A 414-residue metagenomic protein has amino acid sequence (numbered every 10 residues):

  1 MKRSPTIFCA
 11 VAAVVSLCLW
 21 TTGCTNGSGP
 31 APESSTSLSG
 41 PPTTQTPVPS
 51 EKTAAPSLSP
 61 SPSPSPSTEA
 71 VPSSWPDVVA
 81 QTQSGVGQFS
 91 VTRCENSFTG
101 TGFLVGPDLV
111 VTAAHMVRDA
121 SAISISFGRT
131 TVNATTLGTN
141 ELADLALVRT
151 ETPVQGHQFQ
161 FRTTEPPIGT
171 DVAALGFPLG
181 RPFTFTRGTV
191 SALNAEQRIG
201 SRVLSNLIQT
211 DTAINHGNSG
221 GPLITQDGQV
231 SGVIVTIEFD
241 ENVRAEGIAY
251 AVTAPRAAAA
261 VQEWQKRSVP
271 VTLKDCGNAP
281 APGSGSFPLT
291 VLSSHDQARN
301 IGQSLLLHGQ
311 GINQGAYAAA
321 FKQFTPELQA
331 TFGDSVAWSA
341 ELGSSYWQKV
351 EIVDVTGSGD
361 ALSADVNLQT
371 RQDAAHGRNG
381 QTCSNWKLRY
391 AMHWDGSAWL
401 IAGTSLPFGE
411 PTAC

Functional and structural regions predicted by a protein language model:
W20-G23: C-terminal motif of bacterial Sec signal peptides marking the signal peptidase cleavage site
T25-G27: Bacterial signal peptide processing site
G29, P49-F103, A122, S268-T272 (+2 more regions): N-terminal activation segment of mature serine protease catalytic domains
T82-E95, A146, T150-Q158, T184-V269: Active-site region of chymotrypsin-like
V86, R93-T99, G106-G176, G180-F183 (+1 more regions): Conserved active-site neighborhood of the chymotrypsin/trypsin-like protease fold
T272-Q314: Short, low-complexity N-terminal intrinsically disordered segments enriched in polar/charged residues
Y317-D365, Q372-H376: Short solvent-exposed beta->alpha transition segments
G359-C414: Exposed beta-sheet edge and beta->alpha loop/turn motif
